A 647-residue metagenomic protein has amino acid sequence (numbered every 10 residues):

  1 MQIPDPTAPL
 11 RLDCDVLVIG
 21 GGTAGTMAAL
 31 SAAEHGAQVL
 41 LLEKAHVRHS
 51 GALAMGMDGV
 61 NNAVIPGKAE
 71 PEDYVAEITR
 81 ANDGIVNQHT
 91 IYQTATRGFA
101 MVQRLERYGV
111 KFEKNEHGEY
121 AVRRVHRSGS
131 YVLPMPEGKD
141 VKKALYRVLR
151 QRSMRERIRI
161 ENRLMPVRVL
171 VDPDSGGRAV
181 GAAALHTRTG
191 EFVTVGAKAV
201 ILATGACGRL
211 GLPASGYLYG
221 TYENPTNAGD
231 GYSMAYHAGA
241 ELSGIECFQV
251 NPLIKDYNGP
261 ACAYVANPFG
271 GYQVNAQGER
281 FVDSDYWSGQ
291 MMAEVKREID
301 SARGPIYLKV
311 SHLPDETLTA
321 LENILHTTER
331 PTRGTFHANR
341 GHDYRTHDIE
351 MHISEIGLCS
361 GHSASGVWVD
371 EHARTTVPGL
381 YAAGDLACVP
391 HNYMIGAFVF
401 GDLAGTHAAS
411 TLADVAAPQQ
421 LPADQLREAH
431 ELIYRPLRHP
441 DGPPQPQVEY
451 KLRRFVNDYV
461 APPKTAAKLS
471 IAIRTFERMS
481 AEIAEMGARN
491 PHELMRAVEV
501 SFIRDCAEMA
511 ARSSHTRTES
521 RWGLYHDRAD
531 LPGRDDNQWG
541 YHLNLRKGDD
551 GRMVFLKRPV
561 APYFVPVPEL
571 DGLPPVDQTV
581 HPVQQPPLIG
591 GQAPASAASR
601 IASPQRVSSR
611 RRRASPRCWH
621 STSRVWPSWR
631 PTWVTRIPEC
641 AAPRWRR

Functional and structural regions predicted by a protein language model:
A8-G22, L40: Beta1/beta-strand and adjacent pyrophosphate-binding region of the FAD-binding site in flavoprotein oxidoreductases
R11-C14, R188-A199, T376: Core beta-strand elements of the Rossmann-like FAD/NAD(P) dinucleotide-binding domain in flavoenzyme oxidoreductases
E34-M55: Glycine-rich FAD pyrophosphate-binding loop
R107-R178, G244-Y393, D458-G591: Mobile, glycine/GP-rich and aromatic-enriched active-site lid/loop segments adjacent to catalytic centers
L170-V193, V200: Conserved beta-strand-loop-beta-strand element in the redox core of flavoprotein oxidoreductases
L202-P260, M394-H407: Glycine-rich loop(s) and the adjacent beta-strand/alpha-helix scaffold that form part
A413-E493: Long, amphipathic alpha-helical stalk/connector segments used for oligomerization, subunit docking, or mechanical
R600-S621, P631, A642-R647: Structural detector for internal amphipathic alpha-helices that build alpha-solenoid repeat scaffolds
